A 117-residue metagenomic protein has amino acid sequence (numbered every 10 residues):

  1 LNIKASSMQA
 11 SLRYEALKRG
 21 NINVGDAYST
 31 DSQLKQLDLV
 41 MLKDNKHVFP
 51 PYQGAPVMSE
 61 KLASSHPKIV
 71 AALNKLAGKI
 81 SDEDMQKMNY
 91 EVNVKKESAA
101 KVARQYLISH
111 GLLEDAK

Functional and structural regions predicted by a protein language model:
I3-A16: Short helix-initiation/N-cap motifs at beta->coil->alpha
A5-M8, M88, D115-K117: Surface-exposed patches in mature extracellular/periplasmic domains of secreted proteins
M8, D26-A27: Short beta-strand and adjacent tight-turn residues that come in two discontinuous sequence segments and form the edges
Y14-E15, N21, K117: Metal- and O2-centered redox machinery and metal/ROS homeostasis
R19-V24, Q33-H47: Ligand-binding "clamshell"
Y28-T30, E60: Short secondary-structure boundary segments
Y52-H66: A bilobed periplasmic-binding-protein/Venus flytrap-type ligand-binding module shared by bacterial periplasmic
P67-L113: Ligand-binding clefts/hinges and TM-proximal coupling segments of bilobed small-molecule sensing domains
